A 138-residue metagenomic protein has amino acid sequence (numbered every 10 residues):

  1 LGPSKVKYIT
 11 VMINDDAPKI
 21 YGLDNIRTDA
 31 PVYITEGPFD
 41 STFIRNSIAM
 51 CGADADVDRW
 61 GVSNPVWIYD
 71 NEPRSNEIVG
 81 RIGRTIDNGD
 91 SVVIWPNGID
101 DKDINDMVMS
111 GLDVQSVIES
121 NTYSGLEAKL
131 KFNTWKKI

Functional and structural regions predicted by a protein language model:
L1-N64, I78-V79: Phosphate-handling DNA/RNA-contact segment within nucleic-acid enzymes
I26-T28, V32-I34, W60-N71, V79-I138: Replication-associated primase and helicase/ATPase modules
